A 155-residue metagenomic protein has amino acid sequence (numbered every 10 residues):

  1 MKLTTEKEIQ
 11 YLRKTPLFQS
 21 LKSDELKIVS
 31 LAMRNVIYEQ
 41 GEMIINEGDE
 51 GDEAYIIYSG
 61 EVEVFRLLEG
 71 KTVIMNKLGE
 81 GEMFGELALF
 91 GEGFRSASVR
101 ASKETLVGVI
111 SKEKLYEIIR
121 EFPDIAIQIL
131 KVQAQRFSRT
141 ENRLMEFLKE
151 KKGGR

Functional and structural regions predicted by a protein language model:
M1-R155: Cytosolic regulatory regions built on CNB/CRP/Popeye-like sensor folds
